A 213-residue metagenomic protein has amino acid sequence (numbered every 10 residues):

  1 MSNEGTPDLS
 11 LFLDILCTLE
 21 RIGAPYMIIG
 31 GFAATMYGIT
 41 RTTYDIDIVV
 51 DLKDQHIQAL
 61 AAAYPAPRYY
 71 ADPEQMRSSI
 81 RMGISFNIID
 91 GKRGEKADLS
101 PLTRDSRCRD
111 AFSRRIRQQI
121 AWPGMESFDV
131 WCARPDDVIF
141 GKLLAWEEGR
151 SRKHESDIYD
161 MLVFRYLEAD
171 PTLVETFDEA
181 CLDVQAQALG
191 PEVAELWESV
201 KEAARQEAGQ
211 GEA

Functional and structural regions predicted by a protein language model:
M1-A213: Compositionally biased terminal segments of proteins
